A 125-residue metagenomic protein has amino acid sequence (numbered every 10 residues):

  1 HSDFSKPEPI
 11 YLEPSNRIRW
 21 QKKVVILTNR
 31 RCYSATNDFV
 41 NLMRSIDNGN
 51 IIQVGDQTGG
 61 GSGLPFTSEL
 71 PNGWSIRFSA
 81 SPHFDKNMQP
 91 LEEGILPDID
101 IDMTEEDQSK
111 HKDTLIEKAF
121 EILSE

Functional and structural regions predicted by a protein language model:
H1-E125: C-terminal "post-core" interaction segments
